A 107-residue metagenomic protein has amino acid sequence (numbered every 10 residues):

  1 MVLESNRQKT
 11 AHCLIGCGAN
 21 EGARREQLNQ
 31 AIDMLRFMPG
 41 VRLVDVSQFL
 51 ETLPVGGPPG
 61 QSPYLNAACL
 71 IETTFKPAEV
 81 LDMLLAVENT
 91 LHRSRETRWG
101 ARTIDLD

Functional and structural regions predicted by a protein language model:
M1-L106: Core catalytic alpha/beta fold that binds nucleotide/phospho-ligands
